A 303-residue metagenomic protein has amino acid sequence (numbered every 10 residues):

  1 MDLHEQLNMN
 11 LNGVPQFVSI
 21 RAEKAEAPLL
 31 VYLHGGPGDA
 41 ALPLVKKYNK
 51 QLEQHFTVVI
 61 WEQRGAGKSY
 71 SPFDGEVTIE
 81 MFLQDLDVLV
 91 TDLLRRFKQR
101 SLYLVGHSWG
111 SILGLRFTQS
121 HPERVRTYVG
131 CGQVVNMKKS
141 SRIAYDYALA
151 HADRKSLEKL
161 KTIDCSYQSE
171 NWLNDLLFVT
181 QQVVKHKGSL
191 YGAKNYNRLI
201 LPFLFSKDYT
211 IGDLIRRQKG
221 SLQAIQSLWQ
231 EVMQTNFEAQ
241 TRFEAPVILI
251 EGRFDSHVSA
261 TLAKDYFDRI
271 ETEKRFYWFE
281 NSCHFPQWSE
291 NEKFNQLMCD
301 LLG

Functional and structural regions predicted by a protein language model:
P37-N49: The serine-hydrolase catalytic nucleophile loop
L42-P43, G65-I79, Q287: Glycine-rich "HGGG/HGxG" loop immediately N-terminal to the catalytic nucleophile of the alpha/beta-hydrolase
L52-Y70: Conserved alpha/beta-hydrolase
M81-S101, R116: Conserved acidic catalytic loop of the alpha/beta-hydrolase fold
V125-Y167: A catalytic-pocket lid/entrance helix-loop region that shapes and gates access to the active site across common
K155-E238, A245: Alpha/beta-hydrolase
F243, L249-E251, D255: Short beta-strand/loop motif that positions the catalytic acidic residue of the alpha/beta-hydrolase fold
S282-N291, N295: Catalytic histidine-centered segment of alpha/beta-hydrolase-like enzymes
